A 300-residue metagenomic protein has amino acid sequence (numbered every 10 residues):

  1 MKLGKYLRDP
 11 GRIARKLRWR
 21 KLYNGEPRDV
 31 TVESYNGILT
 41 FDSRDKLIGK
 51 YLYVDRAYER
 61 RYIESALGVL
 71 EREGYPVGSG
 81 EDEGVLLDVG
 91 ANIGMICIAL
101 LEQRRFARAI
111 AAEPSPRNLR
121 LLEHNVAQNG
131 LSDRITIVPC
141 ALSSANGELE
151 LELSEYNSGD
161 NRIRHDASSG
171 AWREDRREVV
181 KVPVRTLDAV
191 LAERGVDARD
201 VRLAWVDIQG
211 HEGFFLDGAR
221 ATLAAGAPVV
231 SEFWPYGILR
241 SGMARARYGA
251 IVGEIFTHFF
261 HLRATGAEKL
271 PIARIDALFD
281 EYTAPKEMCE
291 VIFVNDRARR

Functional and structural regions predicted by a protein language model:
M1-P116, R120-N125, G130, R176 (+2 more regions): S-adenosyl-L-methionine
V54-V85, E148-E150, R164-A224, G237-M243 (+1 more regions): Short internal loop-to-helix segment that lines adenine-nucleotide cofactor pockets
A91, L131, L142-S144, V184-L187 (+1 more regions): Hydrophobic pocket-lining residues within nucleotide cofactor-binding pockets
L100-R104, A198, A219-G226, I251-I255: Short, conserved loop/helix-junction motifs that constitute active-site signature segments in enzyme catalytic cores
E123-D160: Core alpha/beta nucleotide-donor-binding catalytic domains of modification enzymes
G226-W234: Conserved beta-strand signature within the Rossmann-like core of class I S-adenosyl-L-methionine
A244-H261: Conserved Class I S-adenosyl-L-methionine
